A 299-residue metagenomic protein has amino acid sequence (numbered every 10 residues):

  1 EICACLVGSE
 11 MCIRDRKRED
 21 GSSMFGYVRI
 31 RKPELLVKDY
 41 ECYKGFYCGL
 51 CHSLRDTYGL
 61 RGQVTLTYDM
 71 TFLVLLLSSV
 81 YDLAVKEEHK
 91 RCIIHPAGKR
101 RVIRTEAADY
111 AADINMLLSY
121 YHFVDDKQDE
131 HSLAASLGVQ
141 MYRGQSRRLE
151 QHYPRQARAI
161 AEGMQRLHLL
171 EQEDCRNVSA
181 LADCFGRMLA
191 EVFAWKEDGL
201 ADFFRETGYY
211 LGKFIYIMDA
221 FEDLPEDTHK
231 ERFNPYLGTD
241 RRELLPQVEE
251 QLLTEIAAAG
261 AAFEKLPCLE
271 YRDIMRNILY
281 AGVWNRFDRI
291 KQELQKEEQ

Functional and structural regions predicted by a protein language model:
E1-D15: Single conserved hydrophobic/aromatic residue that forms the stacking wall/gate of nucleotide- or nucleobase-binding
R16-E206, K213, I217-D240, L244-L253 (+5 more regions): Acidic catalytic motifs of isoprenoid enzymes
R272-R276: Short, flexible loop/turn segments with low-complexity composition
N277-A281: A glycine-rich phosphate-binding loop feature that marks nucleotide/adenosyl-phosphate handling sites
